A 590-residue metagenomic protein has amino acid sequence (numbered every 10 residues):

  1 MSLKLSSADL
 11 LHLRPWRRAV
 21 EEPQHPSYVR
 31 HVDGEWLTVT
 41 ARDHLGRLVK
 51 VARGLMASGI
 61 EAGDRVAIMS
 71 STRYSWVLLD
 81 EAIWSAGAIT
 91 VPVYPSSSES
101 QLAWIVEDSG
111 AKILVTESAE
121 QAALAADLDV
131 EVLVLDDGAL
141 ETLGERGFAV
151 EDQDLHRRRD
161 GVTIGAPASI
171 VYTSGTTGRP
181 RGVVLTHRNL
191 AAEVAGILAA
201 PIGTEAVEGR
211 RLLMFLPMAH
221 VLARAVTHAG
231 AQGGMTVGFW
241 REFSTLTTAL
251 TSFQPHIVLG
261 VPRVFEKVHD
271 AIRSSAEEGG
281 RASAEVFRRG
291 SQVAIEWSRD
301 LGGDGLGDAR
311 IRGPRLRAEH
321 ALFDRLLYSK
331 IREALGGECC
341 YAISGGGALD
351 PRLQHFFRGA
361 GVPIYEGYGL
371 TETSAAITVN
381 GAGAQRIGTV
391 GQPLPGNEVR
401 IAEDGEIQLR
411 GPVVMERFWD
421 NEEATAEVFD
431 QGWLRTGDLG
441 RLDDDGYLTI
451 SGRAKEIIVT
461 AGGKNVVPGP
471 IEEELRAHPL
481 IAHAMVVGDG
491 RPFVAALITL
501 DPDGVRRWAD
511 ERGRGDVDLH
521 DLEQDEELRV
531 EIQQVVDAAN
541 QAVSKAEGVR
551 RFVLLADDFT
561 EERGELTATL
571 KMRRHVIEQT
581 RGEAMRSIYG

Functional and structural regions predicted by a protein language model:
P23-P26, F148-Y172, R179, E205-R211: Conserved pre-ATP/AMP-binding loop-to-beta segment of ANL
S27-E81, S98-A103, H187-R188: Conserved AMP-binding/adenylate-forming core of the ANL superfamily
T38-R42, A168-A195: Conserved AMP-binding A3 loop
A57-S58, S85-F148, R157, E531 (+1 more regions): Structural core segment of the AMP-binding/adenylate-forming
P95-D127, E193-L213, F243-I257, A334 (+1 more regions): Conserved ATP-dependent adenylate/AMP-binding module captured primarily in the ANL superfamily
A191-R211, M218-Y328, E338: Conserved AMP-binding/adenylation subdomain of ANL enzymes
P393-T460, A477: Conserved ATP-binding/catalytic segment of the ANL
H483-M485, G490-P492, Q533-G590: Conserved C-terminal "lid"/linker of ANL adenylate-forming enzymes
